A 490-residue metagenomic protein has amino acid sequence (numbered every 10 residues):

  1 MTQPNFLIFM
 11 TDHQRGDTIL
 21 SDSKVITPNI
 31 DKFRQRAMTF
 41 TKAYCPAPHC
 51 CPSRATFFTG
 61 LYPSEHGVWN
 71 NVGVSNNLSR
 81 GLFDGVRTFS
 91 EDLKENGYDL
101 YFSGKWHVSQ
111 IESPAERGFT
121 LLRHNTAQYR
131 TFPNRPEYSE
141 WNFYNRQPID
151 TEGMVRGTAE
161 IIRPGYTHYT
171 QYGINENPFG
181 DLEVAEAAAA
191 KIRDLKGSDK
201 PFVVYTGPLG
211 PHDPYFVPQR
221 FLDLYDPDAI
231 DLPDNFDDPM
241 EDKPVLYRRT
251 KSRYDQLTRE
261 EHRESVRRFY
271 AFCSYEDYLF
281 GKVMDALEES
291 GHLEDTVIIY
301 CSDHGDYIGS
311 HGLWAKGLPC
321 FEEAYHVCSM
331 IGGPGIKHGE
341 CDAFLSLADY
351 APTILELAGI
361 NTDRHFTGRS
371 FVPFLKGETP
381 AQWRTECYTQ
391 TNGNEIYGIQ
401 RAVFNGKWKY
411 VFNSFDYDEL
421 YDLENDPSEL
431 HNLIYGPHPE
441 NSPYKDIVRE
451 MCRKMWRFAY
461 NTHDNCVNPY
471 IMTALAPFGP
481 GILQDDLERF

Functional and structural regions predicted by a protein language model:
M1-F412, D418, P427-R453, I482-F490: Formylglycine-dependent sulfatase
E424: Residues forming the ATP-binding cleft of Hanks-type serine/threonine protein kinase domains
N441-I471: A contiguous, mid-protein "functional segment" used to position or interact with cofactors/ions or partner subunits
D464-Q484: Short, charged, surface-exposed hinge/linker loops at domain edges that act as mobile lids or interdomain connectors
